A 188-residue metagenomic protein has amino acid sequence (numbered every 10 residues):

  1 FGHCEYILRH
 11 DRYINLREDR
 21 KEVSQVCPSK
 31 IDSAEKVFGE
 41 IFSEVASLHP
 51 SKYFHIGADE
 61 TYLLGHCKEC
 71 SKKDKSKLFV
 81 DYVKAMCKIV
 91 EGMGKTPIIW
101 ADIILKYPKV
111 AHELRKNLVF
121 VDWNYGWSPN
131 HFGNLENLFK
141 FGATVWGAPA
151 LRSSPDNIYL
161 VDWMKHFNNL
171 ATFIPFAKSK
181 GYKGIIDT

Functional and structural regions predicted by a protein language model:
F1-F120, R152: Aromatic-lined carbohydrate-binding surfaces of glycoside hydrolases
S24-S33, D156-N168: Active-site mouth loops of central-metabolism enzymes
F38-I41, N130-L135, H166-F176: Short, acidic/polar
G57-E60, A148, I185-T188: Short acidic/histidine-rich active-site segments
E91, F139-K140, K178: Anion (oxyanion) recognition and catalysis
T96, T144, K183: Residue-level detector of anion-binding/catalytic polar loops
P108-I158: Glycoside hydrolase catalytic-domain groove-lining segments
L151, P155, W163-T188: Substrate-binding cleft of secreted/luminal carbohydrate-active enzymes
